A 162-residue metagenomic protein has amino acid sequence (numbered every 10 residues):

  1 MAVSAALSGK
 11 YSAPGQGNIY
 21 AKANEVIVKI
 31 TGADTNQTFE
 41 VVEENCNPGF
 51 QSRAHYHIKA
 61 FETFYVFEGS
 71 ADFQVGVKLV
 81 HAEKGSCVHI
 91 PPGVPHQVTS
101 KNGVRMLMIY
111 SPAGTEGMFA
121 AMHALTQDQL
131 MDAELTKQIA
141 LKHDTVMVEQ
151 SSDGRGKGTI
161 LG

Functional and structural regions predicted by a protein language model:
M1-T38, A124, Q129-G162: A short, N-terminal "cap"/entry segment at the start of jelly-roll beta-barrel domains of the cupin/DSBH fold
G9-A13, G17, D34, V77-P95: Short acidic-glycine-tyrosine-enriched beta hairpin
A13, V28-K29, V42-H57: Conserved short histidine dyad/triad with adjacent acidic residue
V28, V41-N45, T63, L79 (+1 more regions): Conserved hydrophobic/aromatic beta-strand scaffold that supports enzyme active sites
T35, D72, P92-G117: Ligand-binding loop in jelly-roll beta-barrel domains
T38, E62-Y65, M118-A121: Residue-level recognition of specific faces of alpha-helices
Q51, H57-S86, V94: A short beta-strand-loop-beta hairpin characteristic of the jelly-roll/cupin
R105, G117-Q129: A hydrophobic, small-residue-rich beta->alpha segment in the mid-to-C-terminal subdomain of diverse proteins
